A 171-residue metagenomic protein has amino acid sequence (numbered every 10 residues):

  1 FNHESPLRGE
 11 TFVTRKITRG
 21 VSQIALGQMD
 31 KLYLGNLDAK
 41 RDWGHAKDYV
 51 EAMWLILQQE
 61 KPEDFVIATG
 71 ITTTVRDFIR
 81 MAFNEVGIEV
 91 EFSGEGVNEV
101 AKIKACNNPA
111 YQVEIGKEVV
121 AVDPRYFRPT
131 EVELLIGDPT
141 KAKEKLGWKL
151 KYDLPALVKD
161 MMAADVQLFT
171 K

Functional and structural regions predicted by a protein language model:
F1-E4: Proline-glycine-enriched beta-turn/loop adjacent to the NAD(P) cofactor-binding site in Rossmann-like oxidoreductases
R8-K171: C-terminal substrate-binding subdomain of Rossmann-fold SDR/epimerase-dehydratase oxidoreductases
